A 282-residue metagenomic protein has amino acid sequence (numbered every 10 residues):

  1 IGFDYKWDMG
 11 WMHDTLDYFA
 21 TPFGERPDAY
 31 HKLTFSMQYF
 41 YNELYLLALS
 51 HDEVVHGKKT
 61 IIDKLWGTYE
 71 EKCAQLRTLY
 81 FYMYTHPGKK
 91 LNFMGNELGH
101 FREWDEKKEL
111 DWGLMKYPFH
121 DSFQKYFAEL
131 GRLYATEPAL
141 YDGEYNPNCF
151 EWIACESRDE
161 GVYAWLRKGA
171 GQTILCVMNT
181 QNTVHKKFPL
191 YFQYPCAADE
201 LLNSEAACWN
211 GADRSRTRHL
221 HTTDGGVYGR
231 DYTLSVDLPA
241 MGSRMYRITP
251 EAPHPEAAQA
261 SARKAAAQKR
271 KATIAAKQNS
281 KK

Functional and structural regions predicted by a protein language model:
I1-D105, A135, Y141-N203, A212-D213: Conserved alpha/beta catalytic core and glycan-binding cleft of carbohydrate-active enzymes
W104-L114: Active-site His/acidic residue clusters
L114-W152, C196, G242-M245: Aromatic- and carboxylate-lined catalytic core of secreted/periplasmic carbohydrate-active enzymes
Y117, A135-Y141, G171, T183 (+2 more regions): Beta-rich accessory regions
T173, Y228, M241, N279-K282: Acidic/aromatic-lined carbohydrate-recognition and catalytic surfaces of CAZymes acting on diverse glycans
C196-Y228: Trp/Gly-enriched beta-strand surface patches
T217-A258: C-terminal beta-strand-rich structural cap/linker in extracellular carbohydrate-active enzymes
S261-Q278: Basic DNA-binding region of bZIP-type proteins
